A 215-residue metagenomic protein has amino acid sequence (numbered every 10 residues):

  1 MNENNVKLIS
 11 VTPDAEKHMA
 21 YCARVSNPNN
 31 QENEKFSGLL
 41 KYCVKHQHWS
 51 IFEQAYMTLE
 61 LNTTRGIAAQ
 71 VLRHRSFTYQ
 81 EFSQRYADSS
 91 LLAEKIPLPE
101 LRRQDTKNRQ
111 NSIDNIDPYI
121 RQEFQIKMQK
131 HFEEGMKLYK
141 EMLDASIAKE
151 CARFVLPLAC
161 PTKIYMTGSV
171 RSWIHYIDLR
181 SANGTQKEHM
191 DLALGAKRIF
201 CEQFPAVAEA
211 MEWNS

Functional and structural regions predicted by a protein language model:
M1-S215: Family-specific signature for flavin-dependent thymidylate synthase
